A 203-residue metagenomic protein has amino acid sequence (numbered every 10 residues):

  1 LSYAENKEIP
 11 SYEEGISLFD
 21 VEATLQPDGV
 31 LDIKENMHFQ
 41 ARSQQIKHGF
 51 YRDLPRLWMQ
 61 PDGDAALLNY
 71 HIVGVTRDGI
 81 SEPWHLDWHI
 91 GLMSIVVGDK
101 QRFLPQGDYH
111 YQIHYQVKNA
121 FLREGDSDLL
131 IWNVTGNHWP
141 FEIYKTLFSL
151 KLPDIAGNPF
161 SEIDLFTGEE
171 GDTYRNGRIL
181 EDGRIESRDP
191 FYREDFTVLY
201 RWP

Functional and structural regions predicted by a protein language model:
S2-P203: Lumenal/extracellular ectodomains and adaptor appendage modules of the eukaryotic vesicle/secretory system
